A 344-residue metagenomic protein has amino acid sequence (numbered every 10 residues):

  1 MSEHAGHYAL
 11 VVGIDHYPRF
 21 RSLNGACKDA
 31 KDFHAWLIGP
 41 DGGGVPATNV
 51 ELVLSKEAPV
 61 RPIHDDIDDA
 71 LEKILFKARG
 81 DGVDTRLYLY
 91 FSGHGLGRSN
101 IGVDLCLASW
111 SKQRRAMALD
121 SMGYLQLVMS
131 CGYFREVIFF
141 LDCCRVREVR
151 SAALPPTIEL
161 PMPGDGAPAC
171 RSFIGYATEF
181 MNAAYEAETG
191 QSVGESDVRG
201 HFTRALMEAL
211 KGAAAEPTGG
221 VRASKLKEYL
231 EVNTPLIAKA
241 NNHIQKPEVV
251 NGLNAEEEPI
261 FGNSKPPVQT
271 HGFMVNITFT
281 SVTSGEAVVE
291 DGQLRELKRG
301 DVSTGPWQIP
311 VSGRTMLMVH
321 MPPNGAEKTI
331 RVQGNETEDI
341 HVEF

Functional and structural regions predicted by a protein language model:
M1-D104, T315, K328-I330: Boundary/activation segment at the start of structured domains
A9, V83, A215-Q293: Caspase-like cysteine protease fold
G13, A30, F134-N241: Active-site-proximal C-terminal subdomain of hydrolase catalytic domains
P62-P155, K225: Caspase-like (clan CD) cysteine peptidase catalytic core
G252-L253, P322-F344: Structured interaction patches on ligand/partner-binding surfaces of diverse proteins
G262-P266, T304-V311, I340-V342: Exposed aromatic-hydrophobic patches
G292-T315, V332-E336: Short, solvent-exposed S/T- and G/P-enriched segments that are highly enriched in secreted/extracellular and lumenal
G313-P323: A short, solvent-exposed beta-strand micro-motif common in secreted/extracellular proteins
